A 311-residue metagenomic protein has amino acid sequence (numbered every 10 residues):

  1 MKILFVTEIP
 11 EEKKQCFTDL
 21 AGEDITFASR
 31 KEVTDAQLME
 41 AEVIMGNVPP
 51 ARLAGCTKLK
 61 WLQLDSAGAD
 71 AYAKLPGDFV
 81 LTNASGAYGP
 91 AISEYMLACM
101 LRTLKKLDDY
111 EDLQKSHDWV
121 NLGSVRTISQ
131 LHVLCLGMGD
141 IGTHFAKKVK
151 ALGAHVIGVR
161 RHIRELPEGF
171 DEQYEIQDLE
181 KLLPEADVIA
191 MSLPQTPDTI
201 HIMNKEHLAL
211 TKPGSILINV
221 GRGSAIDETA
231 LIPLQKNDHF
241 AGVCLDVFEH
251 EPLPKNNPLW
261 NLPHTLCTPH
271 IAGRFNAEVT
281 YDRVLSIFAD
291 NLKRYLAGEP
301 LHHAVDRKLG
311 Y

Functional and structural regions predicted by a protein language model:
M1-A41: N-terminal glycine-/charge-rich "phosphate-binding" loop or analogous flexible N-terminal tail
M39-Q114: Phosphate/diphosphate ligand-binding glycine-rich loop within oxidoreductases
V48, S66, M191-L193, V220-G221 (+1 more regions): Glycine-rich, N-terminal phosphate-binding loop of Rossmann-like dinucleotide-binding domains
S93-D109, A151-A154, S286-R294, E299: Oxidoreductase and adenylate-handling cofactor-binding alpha/beta cores
Y110-H144: Glycine-rich NAD(P)-binding loop of Rossmann-like domains
I157: Conserved beta-strand positions in the Rossmann-like core of class I SAM-dependent methyltransferases
I163-P258: Rossmann-like adenosine-cofactor binding region
G214, V220-Y311: Rossmann-like dinucleotide-binding domain for NAD(H)/NADP(H)
